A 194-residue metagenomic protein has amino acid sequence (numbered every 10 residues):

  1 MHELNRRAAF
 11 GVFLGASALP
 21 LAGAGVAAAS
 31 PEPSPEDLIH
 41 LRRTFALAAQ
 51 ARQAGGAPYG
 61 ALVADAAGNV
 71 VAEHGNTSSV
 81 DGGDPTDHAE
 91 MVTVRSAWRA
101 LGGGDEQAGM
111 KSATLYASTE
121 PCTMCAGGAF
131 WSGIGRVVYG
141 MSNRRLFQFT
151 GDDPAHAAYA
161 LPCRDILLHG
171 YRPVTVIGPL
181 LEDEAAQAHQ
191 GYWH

Functional and structural regions predicted by a protein language model:
H2-Q50, K111, G128-H194: Zinc-dependent deaminase
A51-G56: Short loop/turn motifs at secondary-structure junctions and domain boundaries
Y59-A64: Short beta-strand scaffold segments in enzyme catalytic cores
A67-V70: Short, glycine-anchored, charge-dense loop/turn motifs used at functional sites
A72-S78: Short beta->alpha transition motifs characteristic of CBS
S79-V92: A short, polar/charged loop-to-alpha-helix boundary motif
Q107-T119: Immediate flanking context of iron-sulfur cluster ligation sites
S118-S132: Local cysteine-cluster metal-coordination motifs and their immediate loop/turn environment, predominantly Fe-S cluster
